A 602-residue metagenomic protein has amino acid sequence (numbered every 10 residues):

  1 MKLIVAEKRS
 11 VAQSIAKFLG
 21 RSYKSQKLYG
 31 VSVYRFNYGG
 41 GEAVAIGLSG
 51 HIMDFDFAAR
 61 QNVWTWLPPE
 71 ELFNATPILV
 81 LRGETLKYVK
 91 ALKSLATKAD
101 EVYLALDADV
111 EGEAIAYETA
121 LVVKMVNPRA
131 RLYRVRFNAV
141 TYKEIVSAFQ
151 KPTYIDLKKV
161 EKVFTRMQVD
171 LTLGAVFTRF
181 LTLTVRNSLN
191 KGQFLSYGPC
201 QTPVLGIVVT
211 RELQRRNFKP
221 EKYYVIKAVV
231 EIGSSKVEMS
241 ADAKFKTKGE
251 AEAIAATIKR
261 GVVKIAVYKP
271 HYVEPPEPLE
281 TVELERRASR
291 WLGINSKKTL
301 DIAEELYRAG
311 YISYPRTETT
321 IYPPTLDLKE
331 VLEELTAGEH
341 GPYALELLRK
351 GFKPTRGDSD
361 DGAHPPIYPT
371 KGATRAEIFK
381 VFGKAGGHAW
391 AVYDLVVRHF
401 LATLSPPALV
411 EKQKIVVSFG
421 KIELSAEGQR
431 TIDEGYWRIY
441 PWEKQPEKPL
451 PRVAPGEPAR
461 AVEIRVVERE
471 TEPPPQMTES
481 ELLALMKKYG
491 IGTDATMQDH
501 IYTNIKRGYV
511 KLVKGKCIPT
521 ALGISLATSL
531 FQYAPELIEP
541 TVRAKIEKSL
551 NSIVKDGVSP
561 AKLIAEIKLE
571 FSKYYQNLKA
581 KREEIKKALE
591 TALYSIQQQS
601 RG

Functional and structural regions predicted by a protein language model:
M1-A175, P473: Intrinsically disordered, low-complexity regulatory segments
K2-L3, Y34, T85, V122 (+7 more regions): Basic, low-complexity terminal or inter-domain segments flanking catalytic cores
R9-A12, S49-D54, A108-G112, N138-K143 (+6 more regions): Conserved nucleotide-binding/hydrolysis micro-motifs of P-loop NTPases
Q26-A59, T202-K246, A402-P449: Structured, non-catalytic alpha/beta "coupling" segments that mediate domain-domain communication and provide generic
P77, E84, K90, T97-K98 (+2 more regions): C-terminal or mid-to-C-terminal helical accessory/interaction module adjacent to the motor/catalytic core
D107, R287, W291-T299: A conserved hydrophobic secondary-structure block that centers on an alpha-helix together with its immediately flanking
I265-Y268, E274-A288, S313-E318, P473-L485 (+1 more regions): Short acidic, hydrophobic short linear motifs in intrinsically disordered regions
